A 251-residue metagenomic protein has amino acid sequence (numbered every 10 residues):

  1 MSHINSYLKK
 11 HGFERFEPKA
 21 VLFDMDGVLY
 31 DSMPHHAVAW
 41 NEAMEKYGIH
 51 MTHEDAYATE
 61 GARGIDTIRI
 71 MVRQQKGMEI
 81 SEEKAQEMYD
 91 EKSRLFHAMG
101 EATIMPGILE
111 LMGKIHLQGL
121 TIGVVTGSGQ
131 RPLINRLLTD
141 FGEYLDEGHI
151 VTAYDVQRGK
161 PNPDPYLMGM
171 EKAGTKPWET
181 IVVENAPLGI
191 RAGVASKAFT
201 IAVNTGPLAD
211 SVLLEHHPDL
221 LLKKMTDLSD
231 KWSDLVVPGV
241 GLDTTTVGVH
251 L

Functional and structural regions predicted by a protein language model:
M1-K19, L109, G113, G129-L251: Asp-based, Mg2+/Mn2+-dependent phosphohydrolase catalytic module
S2-D55: Active-site neighborhood of HAD-like aspartate-dependent phosphohydrolases
K9-G12, F16-E17, H97-V124: Short, acidic loop-to-helix structural element flanking the phosphoryl-transfer center in phosphate-processing enzymes
V28, T126-S128: Conserved phosphate-coupling serine/threonine residues in phosphotransfer and NTP-handling enzymes
L29, I104, I122, V182-V183 (+1 more regions): Conserved SAM-binding loop
V38, A43-K76, A98: Alpha-helical substrate-recognition element adjacent to the catalytic core
K46-I49, K76-S81, F141-D146, G174-T175: Short helix-capping segments at alpha-helix termini
G61-F96, P106, K114: A metal-dependent, Asp-based hydrolase signature
